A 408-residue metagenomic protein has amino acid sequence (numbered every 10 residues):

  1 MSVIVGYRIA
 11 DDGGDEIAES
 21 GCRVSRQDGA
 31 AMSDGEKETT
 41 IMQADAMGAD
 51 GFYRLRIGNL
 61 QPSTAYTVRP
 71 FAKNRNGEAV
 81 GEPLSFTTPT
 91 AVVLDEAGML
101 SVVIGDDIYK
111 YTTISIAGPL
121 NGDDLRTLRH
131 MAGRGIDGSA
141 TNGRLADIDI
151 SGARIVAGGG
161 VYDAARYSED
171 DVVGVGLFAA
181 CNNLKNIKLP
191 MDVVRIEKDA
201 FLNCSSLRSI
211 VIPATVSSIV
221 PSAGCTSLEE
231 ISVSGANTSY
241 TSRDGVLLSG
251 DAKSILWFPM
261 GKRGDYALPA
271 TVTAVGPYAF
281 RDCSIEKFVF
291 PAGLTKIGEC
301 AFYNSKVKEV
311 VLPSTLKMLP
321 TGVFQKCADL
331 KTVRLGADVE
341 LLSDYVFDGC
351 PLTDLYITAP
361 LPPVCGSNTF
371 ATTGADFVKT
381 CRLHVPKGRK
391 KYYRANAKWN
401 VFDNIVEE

Functional and structural regions predicted by a protein language model:
M1-T90: Short, surface-exposed linear motifs at loops/turns and structural transition points
Y7, C22, P70, F86 (+7 more regions): Extracellular/surface recognition and adhesion modules
T90-G105: Boundary/junction segments of secreted and surface-exposed precursor proteins
A91-D95, T112-L120, G138-D171, C181-R195 (+10 more regions): Structural signature of tandem-repeat unit edges
V103-D107, H130-A140, G176-A179, T372-G374: Leucine-rich repeat
K110, N121-H130: Accessory end-domains appended to solenoid repeat scaffolds used in host defense
R129-G133, Y162-R166, A223-G224, F347 (+1 more regions): A structural signal for leucine-rich repeat
